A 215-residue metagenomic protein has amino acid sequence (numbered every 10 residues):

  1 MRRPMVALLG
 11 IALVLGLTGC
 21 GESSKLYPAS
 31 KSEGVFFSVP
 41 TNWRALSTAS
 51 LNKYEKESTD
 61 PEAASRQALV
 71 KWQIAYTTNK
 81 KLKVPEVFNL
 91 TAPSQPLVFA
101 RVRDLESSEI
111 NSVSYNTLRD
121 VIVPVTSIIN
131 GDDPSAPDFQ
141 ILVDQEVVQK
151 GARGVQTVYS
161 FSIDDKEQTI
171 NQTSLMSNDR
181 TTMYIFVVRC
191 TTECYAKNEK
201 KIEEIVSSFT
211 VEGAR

Functional and structural regions predicted by a protein language model:
M1-L8: Bacterial N-terminal signal peptides that target proteins for export
G16-G19: C-terminal motif of bacterial Sec signal peptides marking the signal peptidase cleavage site
G21-S23: Bacterial signal peptide processing site
S32-E55: Proline-anchored loop/turn motifs at beta-strand termini and strand-loop-strand connectors
G34, S112-R119, A196-K200: Soluble non-cytosolic domains of exported or imported proteins
W43, T181-R215: Surface-exposed amphipathic alpha-helical segments
A49-T173: Conserved polar/disulfide-associated segments of primarily extracytoplasmic proteins
L175-T181: A short, solvent-exposed beta-edge/loop patch
